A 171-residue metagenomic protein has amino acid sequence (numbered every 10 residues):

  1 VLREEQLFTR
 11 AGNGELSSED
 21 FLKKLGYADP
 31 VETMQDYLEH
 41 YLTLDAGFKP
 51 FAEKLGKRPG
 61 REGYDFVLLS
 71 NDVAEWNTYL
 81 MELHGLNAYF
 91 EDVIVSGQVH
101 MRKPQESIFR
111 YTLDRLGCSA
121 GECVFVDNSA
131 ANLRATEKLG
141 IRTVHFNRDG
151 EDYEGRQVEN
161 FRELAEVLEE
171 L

Functional and structural regions predicted by a protein language model:
V1-T9: Conserved phosphoryl-transfer catalytic core
R3-E4, S18, V73: N-terminal alpha-helical segment
F8-Q35: A metal-dependent, Asp-based hydrolase signature
E19, Y27, Q35-V67, T78 (+1 more regions): Short, acidic loop-to-helix structural element flanking the phosphoryl-transfer center in phosphate-processing enzymes
L22-Y27, K54-R58, E151-R156, L168: Alpha-helix C-terminal capping segments
S70: Conserved phosphate-coupling serine/threonine residues in phosphotransfer and NTP-handling enzymes
V73-A74, T78-L171: Asp-based, Mg2+/Mn2+-dependent phosphohydrolase catalytic module
